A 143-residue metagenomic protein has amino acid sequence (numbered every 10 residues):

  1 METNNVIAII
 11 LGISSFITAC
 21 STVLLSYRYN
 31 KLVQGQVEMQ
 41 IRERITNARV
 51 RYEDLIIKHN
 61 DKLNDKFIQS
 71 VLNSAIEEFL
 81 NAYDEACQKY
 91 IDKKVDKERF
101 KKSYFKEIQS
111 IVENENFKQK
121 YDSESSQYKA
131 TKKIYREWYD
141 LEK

Functional and structural regions predicted by a protein language model:
E2-T3, R44, I76, F105: Solvent-exposed, well-ordered amphipathic alpha-helical segments that flank/support binding or catalytic loops
T3-V71: Membrane-proximal alpha-helical anchors
Q69-K143: An amphipathic alpha-helical interaction surface
